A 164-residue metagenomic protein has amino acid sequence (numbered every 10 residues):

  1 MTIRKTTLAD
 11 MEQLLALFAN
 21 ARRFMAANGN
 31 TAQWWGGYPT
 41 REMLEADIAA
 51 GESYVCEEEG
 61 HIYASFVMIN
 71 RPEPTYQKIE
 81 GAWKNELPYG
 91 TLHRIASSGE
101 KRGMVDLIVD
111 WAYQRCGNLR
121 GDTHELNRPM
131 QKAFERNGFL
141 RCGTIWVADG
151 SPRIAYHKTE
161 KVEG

Functional and structural regions predicted by a protein language model:
T2-A16: A short beta-loop-alpha structural element at the N-terminal edge of CoA-dependent acyl/N-acetyltransferase catalytic
R22-E42: Conserved GNAT-fold acetyl-CoA-binding loop/helix
E42-V55, P72-E73: A short helix-loop-beta-strand connector motif used in the catalytic cores of GNAT acetyltransferases and, in some
V55, H61-R71: Conserved beta-strand in the GNAT
V67-E100: Conserved acyl-donor/pantetheine-binding loop and adjacent beta-alpha core of acyl/acetyltransferases and related
S97-Q114, K132-R136: Conserved acetyl-CoA-binding loop-helix of GNAT-fold acetyltransferases
R115-L126: Conserved GNAT acetyl-CoA-binding A-motif
D122, L140-I154: Conserved catalytic-core motifs of GNAT/GCN5-like acyltransferases
